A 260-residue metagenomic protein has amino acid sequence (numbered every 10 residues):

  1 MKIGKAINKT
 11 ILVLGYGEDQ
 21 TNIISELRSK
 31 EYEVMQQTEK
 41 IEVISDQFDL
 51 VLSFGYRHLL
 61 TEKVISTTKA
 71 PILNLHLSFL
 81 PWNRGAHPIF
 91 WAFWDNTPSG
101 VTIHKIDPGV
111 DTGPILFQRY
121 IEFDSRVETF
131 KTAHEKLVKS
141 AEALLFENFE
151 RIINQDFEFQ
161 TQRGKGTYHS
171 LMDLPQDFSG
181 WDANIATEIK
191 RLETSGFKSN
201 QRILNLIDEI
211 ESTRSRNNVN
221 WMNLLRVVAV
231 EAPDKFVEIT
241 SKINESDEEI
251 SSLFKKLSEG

Functional and structural regions predicted by a protein language model:
M1-K198: One-carbon transfer enzymes
F130, I207-D208, P233: Residue-level signal for cytosolic alpha-helical hairpin/rod architecture
E147, N223-V230: Short, hydrophobic/amphipathic alpha-helical patches that form generic packing surfaces within helical domains
N148, L206-E209, L253: A ubiquitous structural signal for well-ordered alpha-helices
I152, I210, V228-A232, I243 (+1 more regions): Generic structural signal for hydrophobic core residues of well-folded globular domains
S199-M222, R226: N-terminal acidic leader/helix
S215-N218, A229-V237: Short alpha-helix boundary/capping elements
K235-G260: Short, charged early-sequence alpha-helical segments and their helix-coil boundaries
